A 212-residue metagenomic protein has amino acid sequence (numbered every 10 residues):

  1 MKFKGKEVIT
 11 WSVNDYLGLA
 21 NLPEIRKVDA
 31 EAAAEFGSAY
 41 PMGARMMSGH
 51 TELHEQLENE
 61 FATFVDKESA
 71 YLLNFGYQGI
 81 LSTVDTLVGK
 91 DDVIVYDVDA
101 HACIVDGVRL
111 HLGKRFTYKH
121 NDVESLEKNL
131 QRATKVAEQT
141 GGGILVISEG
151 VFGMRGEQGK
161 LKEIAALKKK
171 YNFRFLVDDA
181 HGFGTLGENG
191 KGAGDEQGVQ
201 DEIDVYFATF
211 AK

Functional and structural regions predicted by a protein language model:
M1-A39, F173, V205: N-terminal "arm"/small-domain region of PLP-dependent enzymes with the aminotransferase-like
K27, A34-F75: Conserved N-terminal alpha-helix of the aminotransferase class I/II PLP-enzyme fold
F75, V95-L112: Substrate-binding/gating loop at the entrance of the active-site cleft, primarily in PLP-dependent aminotransferase-like
T83-A102, E127: Conserved PLP-anchoring active-site segment centered on the Schiff-base-forming lysine
K90, L110-L112, Y171, E202: Short, structured coil segments at secondary-structure junctions
F116, H120-L176: Active-site phosphate-binding strand-loop segment of PLP-dependent enzymes
D195-K212: Active-site PLP attachment segment
